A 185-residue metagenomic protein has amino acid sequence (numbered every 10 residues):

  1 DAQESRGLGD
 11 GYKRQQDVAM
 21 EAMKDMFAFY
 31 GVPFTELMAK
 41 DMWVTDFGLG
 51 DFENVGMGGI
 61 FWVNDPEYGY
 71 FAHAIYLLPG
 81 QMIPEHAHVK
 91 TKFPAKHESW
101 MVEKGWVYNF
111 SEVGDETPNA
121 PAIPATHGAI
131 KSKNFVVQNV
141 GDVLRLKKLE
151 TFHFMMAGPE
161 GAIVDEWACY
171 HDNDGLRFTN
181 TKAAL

Functional and structural regions predicted by a protein language model:
D1-Y12: Single conserved hydrophobic/aromatic residue that forms the stacking wall/gate of nucleotide- or nucleobase-binding
R14-Y30, M38, W43-T45, G50 (+1 more regions): Extended recognition/assembly regions associated with phosphoester-bond processing machinery
A39-V89, K96: A short glycine-rich, His/Asp/Glu-containing loop-to-beta-strand
F71, K96, S132-N134, V140: Short, solvent-exposed loop/turn positions at domain surfaces that link secondary-structure elements or cap domain
A74-Y76, S99, F135, V143-R145 (+1 more regions): Conserved hydrophobic/aromatic beta-strand scaffold that supports enzyme active sites
L78-P79, A95-T117, I123: Glycine- and acidic-residue-biased ligand/ion/polar-headgroup-sensing regions
M82-P84, V89, Y108, K133 (+1 more regions): Histidine-centered metal-chelating micro-motifs
G114-K131, F152-L185: Double-stranded beta-helix
